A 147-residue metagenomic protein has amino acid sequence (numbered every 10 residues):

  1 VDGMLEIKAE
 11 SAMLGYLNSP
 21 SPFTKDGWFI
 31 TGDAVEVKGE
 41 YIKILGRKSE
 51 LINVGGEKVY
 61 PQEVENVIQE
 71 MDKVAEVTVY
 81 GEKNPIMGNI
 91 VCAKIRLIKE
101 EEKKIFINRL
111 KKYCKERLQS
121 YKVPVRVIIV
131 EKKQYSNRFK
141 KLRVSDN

Functional and structural regions predicted by a protein language model:
V1-D26, E57-V59: Conserved ATP/PPi-binding loop(s) of AMP-dependent carboxylate-activating enzymes
D2, K38-G39, R138: Residue-level recognition of short loop/turn positions
L5, I42-I44, K141: Hydrophobic "anchor" residues
A9, G15, A34-K122: AMP-binding/adenylate-forming catalytic core of the ANL superfamily
D33, R143: Active-site-proximal glycine-rich helix-loop-beta segment
E116-K141: AMP-binding/adenylate-forming catalytic domain of the ANL superfamily
K140, D146-N147: Conserved catalytic-core subdomain
